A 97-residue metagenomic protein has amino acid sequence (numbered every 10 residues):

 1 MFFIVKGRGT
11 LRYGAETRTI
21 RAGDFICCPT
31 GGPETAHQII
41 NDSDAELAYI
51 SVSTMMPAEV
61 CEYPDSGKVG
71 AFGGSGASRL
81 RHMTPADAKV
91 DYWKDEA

Functional and structural regions predicted by a protein language model:
M1-R12, V52-T54: Short, conserved beta-strand element in jelly-roll/cupin
R8, A36, Y49: Extracellular structured ligand-interaction cores
R8, G14-G31: Short acidic-glycine-tyrosine-enriched beta hairpin
G9, E34, P57: Surface-exposed, flexible loop/turn segments at secondary-structure boundaries
C28, Q38-I40: Hydrophobic alpha-helical bundle architecture
I40-A97: Double-stranded beta-helix
